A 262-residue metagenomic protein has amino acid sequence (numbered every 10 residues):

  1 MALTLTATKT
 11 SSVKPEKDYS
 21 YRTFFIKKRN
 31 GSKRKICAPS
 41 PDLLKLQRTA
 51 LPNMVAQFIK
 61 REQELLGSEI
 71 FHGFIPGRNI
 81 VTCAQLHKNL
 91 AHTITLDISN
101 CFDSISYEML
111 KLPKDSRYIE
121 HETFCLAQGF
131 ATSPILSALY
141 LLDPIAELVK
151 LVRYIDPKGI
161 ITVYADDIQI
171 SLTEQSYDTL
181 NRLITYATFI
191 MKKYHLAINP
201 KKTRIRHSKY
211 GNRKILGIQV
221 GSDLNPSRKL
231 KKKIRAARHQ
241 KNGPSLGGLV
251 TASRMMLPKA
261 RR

Functional and structural regions predicted by a protein language model:
M1-K27, K33-F130, P134-I135, L139-Y154 (+2 more regions): Right-hand nucleic-acid polymerase module
D166-T173: Short beta-strand->loop micro-motif that forms the acidic, two-metal-ion catalytic signature in nucleotide-processing
